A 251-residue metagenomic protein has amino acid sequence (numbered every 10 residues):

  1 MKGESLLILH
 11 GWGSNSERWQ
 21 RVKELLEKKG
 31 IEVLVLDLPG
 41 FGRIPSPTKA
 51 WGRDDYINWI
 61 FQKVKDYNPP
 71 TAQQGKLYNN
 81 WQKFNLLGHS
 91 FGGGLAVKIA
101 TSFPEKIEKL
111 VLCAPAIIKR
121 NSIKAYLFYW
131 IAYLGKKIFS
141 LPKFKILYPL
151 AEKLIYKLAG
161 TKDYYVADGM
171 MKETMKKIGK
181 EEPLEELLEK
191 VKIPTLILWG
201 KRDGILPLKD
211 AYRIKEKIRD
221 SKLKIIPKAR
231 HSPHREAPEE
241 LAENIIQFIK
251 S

Functional and structural regions predicted by a protein language model:
K2-R43: Conserved HGGG/HGGXW glycine-rich cap/lid loop of the alpha/beta-hydrolase fold
V35-T71, K76-L87, E239, E243: Active-site loop/oxyanion-hole signature of alpha/beta-hydrolase fold enzymes
G88-G92, A96: Gly/Ala-rich beta-loop-alpha elbow adjacent to hydrolase catalytic centers
V97-S102, E108-F139: Flexible "cap/lid" loop of the alpha/beta hydrolase fold
K137-I193: Conserved alpha/beta-hydrolase catalytic His-Asp/Glu region
V191, I197-W199, D203: Short beta-strand/loop motif that positions the catalytic acidic residue of the alpha/beta-hydrolase fold
G204-D210: Conserved alpha/beta-hydrolase "acid-adjacent" motif
A229-P238: Catalytic histidine-centered segment of alpha/beta-hydrolase-like enzymes
